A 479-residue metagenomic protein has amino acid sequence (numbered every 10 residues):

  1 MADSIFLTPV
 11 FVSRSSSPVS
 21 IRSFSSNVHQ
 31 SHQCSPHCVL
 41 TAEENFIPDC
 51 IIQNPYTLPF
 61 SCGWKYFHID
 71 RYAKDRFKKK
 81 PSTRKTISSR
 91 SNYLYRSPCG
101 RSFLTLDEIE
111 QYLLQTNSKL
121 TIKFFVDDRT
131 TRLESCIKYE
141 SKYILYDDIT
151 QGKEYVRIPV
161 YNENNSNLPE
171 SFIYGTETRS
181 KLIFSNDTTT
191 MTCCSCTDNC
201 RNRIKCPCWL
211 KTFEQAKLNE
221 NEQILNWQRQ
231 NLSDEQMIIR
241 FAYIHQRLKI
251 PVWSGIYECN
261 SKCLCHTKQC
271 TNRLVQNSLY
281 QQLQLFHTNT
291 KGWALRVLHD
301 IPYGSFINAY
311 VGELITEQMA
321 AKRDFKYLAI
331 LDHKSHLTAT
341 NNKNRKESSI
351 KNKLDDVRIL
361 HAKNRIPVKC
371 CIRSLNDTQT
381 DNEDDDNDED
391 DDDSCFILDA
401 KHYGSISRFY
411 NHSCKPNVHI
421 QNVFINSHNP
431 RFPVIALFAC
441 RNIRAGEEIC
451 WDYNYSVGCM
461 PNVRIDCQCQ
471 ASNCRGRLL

Functional and structural regions predicted by a protein language model:
A2-P81, N92-Y93, P98-C99, L114-G292 (+1 more regions): Accessory low-complexity/Zn-finger-associated flanking regions of SET/PR-domain chromatin methyltransferases
F11-R14, P18-C50, N54, E222-Y257 (+2 more regions): Catalytic cores of histone-lysine modification enzymes
T86-R96, S102-D128, Y280, I315-S335 (+1 more regions): Aromatic/acidic cage segments in peptide-binding pockets
S91-N92, S97-R101, L106-E108, F286-R323 (+1 more regions): Conserved SET/PR-domain catalytic core that frames the SAM/AdoMet-binding pocket
L104-Y112, S195, N199, K205-P207 (+8 more regions): Acidic, Ser/Thr-rich intrinsically disordered and amphipathic helical segments
L106-I109, I122, D127, C193 (+8 more regions): Generic preference for well-ordered alpha-helical elements
S407-F409, S413-P416, Q421-V457: C-terminal folded domains that constitute the principal catalytic or ligand-binding module of multi-domain proteins
A445-L479: C-terminal interaction modules of eukaryotic adaptor/scaffold proteins
